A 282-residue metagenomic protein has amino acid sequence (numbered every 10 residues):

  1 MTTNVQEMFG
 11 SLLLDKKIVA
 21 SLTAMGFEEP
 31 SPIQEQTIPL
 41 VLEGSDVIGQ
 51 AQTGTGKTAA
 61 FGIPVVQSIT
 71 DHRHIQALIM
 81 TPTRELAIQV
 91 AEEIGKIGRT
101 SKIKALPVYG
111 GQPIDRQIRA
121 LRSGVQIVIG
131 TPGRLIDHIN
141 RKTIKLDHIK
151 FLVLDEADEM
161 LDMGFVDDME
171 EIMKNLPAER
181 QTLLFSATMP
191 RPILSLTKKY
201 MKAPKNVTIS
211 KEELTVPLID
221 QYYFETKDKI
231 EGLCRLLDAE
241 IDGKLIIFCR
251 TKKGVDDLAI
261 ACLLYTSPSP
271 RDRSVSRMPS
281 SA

Functional and structural regions predicted by a protein language model:
T2-S267, R271, R277, S281-A282: Conserved helicase RecA-like core
